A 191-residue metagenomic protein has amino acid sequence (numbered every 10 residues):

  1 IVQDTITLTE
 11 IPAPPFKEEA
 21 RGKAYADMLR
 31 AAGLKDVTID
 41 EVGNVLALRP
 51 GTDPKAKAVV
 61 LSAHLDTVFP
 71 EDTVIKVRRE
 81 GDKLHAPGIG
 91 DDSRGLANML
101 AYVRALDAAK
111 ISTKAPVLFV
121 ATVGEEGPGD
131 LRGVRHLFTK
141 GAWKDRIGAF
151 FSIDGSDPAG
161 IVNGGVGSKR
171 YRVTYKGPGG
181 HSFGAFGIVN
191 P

Functional and structural regions predicted by a protein language model:
I1-P14, N163-G167: N-terminal hydrophobic or amphipathic helices/low-complexity stretches enriched in small/hydrophobic/Pro/Gly
D4, A13-A56: A non-catalytic alpha/beta surface segment that caps or lines the substrate-entry region of metallo-dependent hydrolase
T9-F16, H85-I89: Second-shell loop/turn segments in exported
P15-A20, S93, A97, N190: Soluble non-cytosolic domains of exported or imported proteins
A32, L48-R94, K114, F151: Catalytic-core environment of secreted peptidases
K83-L84, G88-V166: Acidic/histidine-rich catalytic neighborhood of metal-dependent amide-processing enzymes
A185-P191: Acidic-enriched catalytic cores of C-N bond-cleaving enzymes acting on peptides and small amides
